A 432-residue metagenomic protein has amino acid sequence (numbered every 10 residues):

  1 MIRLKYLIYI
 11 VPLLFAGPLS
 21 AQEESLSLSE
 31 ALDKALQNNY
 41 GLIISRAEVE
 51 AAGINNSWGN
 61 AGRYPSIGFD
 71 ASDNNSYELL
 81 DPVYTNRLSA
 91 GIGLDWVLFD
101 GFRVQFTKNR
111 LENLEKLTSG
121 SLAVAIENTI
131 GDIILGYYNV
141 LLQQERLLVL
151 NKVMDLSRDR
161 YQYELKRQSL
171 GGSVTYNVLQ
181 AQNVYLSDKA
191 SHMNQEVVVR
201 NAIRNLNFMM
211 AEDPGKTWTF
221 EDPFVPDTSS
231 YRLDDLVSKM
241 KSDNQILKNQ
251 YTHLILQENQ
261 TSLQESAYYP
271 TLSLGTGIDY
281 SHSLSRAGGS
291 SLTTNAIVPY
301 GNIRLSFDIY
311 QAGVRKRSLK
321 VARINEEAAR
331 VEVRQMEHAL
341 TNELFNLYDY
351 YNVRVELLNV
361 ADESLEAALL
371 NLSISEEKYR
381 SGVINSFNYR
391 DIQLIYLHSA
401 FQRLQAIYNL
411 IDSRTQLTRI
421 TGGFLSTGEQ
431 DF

Functional and structural regions predicted by a protein language model:
I8-A16: Bacterial N-terminal signal peptides
A21-G68, V174, P214-I255, D308 (+4 more regions): Bacterial Sec-pathway N-terminal export signals of envelope proteins
Q22-E24, D70-D100, T107, F220-S230 (+4 more regions): Small/polar, glycine/serine/threonine/aspartate-rich low-complexity segments that form flexible
Q22-N139, T175, L272, T276 (+2 more regions): Short flexible linkers and secondary-structure junctions
I43-A47, N60-A61, Y84, L98-I126 (+9 more regions): Sec/SRP-type N-terminal targeting helices
A125-K241, L347-Y350, R354, Y396: Periplasmic alpha-helical coiled-coil/stalk elements that build and connect Gram-negative outer-membrane
Q168-G172, Y379-V383, I420: A short glycine-centered flexible hinge/capping loop motif at secondary-structure junctions
Q402-F432: Acidic, low-complexity, intrinsically disordered peripheral segments
